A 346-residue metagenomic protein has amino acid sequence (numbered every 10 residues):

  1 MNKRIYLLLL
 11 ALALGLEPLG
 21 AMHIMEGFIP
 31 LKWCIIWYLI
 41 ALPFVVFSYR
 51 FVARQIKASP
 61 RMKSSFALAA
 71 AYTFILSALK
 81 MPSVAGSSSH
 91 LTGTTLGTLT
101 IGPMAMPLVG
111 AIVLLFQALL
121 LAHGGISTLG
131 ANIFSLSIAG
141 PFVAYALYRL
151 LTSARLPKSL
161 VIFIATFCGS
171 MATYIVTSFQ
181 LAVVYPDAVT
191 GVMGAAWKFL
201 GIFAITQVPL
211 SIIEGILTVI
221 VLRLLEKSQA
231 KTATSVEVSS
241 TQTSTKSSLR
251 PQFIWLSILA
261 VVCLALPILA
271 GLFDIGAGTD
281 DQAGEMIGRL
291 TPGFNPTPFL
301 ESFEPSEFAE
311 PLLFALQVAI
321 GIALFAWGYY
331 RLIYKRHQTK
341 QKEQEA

Functional and structural regions predicted by a protein language model:
M1-A21, S239-S247, W255-A265: N-terminal secretory/membrane targeting signals
P18-L96: Hydrophobic transmembrane alpha-helices
S77-P141: Alpha-helical membrane segments and adjacent membrane-interface helices in multi-pass membrane proteins
S135-S178: Short helix-perturbing small/polar motifs within transmembrane alpha-helices
I162-T177, W255-G278: Hydrophobic alpha-helical membrane-insertion segments
G169-A188, F273-F294: Juxtamembrane non-transmembrane "cap" segments at the membrane-aqueous interface of multi-pass membrane proteins
S228-S240, A319-A346: Cytoplasmic juxtamembrane regions at transmembrane-helix boundaries
P298-Y330: Individual transmembrane alpha-helix segments
